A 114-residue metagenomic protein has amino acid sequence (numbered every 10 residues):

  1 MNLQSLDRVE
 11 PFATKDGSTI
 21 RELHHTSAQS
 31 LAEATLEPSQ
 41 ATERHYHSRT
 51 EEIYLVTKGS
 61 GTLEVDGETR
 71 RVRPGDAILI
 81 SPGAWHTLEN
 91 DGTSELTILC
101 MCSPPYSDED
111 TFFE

Functional and structural regions predicted by a protein language model:
M1-S30, E43, T111-E114: A short, N-terminal "cap"/entry segment at the start of jelly-roll beta-barrel domains of the cupin/DSBH fold
S27, P38, R49-T50, E68 (+2 more regions): A generic "binding-loop/recognition-motif" signal
A32-H47: Conserved short histidine dyad/triad with adjacent acidic residue
A41-E43, G59-E64: Short beta-strand segments in beta-sandwich/barrel cores
R49-E51, V56-G61: Glycine- and acidic-residue-biased ligand/ion/polar-headgroup-sensing regions
E68-P82: Short acidic-glycine-tyrosine-enriched beta hairpin
P82-D108: Ligand-binding loop in jelly-roll beta-barrel domains
